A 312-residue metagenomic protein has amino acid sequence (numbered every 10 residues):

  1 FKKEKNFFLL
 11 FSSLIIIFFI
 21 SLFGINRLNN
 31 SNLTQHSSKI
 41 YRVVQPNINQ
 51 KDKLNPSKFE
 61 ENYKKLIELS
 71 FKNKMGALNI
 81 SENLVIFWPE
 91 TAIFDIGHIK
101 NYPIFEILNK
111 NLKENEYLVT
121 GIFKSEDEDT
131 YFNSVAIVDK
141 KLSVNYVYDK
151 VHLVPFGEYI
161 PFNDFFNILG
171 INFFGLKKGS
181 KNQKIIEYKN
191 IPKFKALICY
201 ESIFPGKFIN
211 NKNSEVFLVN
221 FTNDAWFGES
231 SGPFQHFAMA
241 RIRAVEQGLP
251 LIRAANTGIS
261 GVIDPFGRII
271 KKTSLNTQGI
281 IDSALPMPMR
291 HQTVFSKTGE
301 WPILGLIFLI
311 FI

Functional and structural regions predicted by a protein language model:
F1-I312: Enzyme catalytic cores with a strong preference for nitrogen-chemistry domains
